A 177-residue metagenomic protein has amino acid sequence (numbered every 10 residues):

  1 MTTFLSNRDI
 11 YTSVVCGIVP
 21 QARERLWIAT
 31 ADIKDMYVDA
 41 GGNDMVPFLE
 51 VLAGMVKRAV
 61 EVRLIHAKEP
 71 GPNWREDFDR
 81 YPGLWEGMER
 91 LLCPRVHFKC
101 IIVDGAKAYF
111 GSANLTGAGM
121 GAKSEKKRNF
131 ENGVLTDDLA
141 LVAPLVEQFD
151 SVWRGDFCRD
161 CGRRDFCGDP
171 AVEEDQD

Functional and structural regions predicted by a protein language model:
M1-P20: An N-terminal domain-start capping segment
N7-R8, D44-M45, R90: A conditional alpha-helix N-cap/helix-loop micro-motif detector
T12, L91-R95, K127: Short solvent-exposed loop/turn micro-motifs enriched in small/polar/acidic residues
I18-W85: Primarily the HKD phosphodiesterase
H66-G71, V96, L139-A140: Short beta-alpha junction loops
E76-M88, R163-E173: Short, electropositive alpha-helical surface patch
K99-I102, N132-V134: Short beta-strand scaffold segments in enzyme catalytic cores
K107-D177: Signature of lipid phosphatidyltransferase scaffolds
